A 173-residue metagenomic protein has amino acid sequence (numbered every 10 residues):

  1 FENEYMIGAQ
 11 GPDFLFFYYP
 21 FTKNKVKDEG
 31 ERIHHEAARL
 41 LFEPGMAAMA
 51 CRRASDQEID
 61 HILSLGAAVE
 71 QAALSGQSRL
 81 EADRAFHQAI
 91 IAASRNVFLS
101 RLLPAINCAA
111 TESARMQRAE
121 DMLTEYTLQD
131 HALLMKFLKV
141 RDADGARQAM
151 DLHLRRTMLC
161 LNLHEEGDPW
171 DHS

Functional and structural regions predicted by a protein language model:
F1-L41, A48, G167-D171: Short linear motifs at protein or domain termini
N3, S55, T124: Residue-level signal for threonine
L15-K27, H61, R84-H87, N162: Short, charge-rich amphipathic segments
H35-M116, T127-F137, G145-C160: Conserved amphipathic alpha-helical segments that form helical-bundle/coiled-coil interaction surfaces
A119, L123: Solvent-exposed loop and edge beta-strand segments that line ligand/cofactor-binding and catalytic clefts
L159-S173: Generic C-terminal helix-cap and adjacent flexible tail
